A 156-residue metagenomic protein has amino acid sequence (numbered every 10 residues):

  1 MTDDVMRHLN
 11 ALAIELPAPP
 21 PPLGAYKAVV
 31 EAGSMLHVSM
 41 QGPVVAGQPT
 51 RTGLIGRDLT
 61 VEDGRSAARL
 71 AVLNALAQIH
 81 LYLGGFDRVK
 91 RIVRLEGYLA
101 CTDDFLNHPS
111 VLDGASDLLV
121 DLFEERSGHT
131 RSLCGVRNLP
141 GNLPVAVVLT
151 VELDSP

Functional and structural regions predicted by a protein language model:
M1-P156: Short, polar/acidic, helix-capping and beta-turn segments at strand->helix junctions that line the mouths
